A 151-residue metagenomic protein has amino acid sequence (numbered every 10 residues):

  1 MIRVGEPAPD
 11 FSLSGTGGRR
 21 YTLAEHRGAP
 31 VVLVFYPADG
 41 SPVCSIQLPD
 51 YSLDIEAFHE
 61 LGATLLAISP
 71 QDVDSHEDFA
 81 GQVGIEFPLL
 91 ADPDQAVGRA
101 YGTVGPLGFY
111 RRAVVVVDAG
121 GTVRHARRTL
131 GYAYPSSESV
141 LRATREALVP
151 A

Functional and structural regions predicted by a protein language model:
M1-A151: Chalcogenol-based redox active-site neighborhoods
